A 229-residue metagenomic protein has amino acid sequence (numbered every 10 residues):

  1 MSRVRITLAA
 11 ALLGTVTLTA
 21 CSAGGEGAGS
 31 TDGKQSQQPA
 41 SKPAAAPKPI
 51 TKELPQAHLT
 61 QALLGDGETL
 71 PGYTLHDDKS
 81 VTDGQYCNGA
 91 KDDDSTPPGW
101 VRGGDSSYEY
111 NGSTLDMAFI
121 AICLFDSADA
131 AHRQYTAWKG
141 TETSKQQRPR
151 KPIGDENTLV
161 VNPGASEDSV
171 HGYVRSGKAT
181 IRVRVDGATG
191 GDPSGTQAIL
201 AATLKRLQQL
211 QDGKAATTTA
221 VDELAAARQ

Functional and structural regions predicted by a protein language model:
M1-A11: Bacterial N-terminal signal peptides that target proteins for export
V16-A20: C-terminal motif of bacterial Sec signal peptides marking the signal peptidase cleavage site
S22-G104, Q197-L207, D212-Q229: N-terminal "mature-domain start" segment
T74-Y86, A128-Y173, G177, P193-S194 (+1 more regions): Short Gly/Thr-rich strand-loop-strand
S95-S106, P152-V161: Short, hydrophobic/aromatic-rich segments at coil-to-beta transitions
V101-Y135: A short acidic-to-branched-hydrophobic micro-motif
F119-A121, K178-G187: Short, well-ordered beta-strand elements
V183-I199: A short acidic/glycine-rich loop-to-helix N-cap element
